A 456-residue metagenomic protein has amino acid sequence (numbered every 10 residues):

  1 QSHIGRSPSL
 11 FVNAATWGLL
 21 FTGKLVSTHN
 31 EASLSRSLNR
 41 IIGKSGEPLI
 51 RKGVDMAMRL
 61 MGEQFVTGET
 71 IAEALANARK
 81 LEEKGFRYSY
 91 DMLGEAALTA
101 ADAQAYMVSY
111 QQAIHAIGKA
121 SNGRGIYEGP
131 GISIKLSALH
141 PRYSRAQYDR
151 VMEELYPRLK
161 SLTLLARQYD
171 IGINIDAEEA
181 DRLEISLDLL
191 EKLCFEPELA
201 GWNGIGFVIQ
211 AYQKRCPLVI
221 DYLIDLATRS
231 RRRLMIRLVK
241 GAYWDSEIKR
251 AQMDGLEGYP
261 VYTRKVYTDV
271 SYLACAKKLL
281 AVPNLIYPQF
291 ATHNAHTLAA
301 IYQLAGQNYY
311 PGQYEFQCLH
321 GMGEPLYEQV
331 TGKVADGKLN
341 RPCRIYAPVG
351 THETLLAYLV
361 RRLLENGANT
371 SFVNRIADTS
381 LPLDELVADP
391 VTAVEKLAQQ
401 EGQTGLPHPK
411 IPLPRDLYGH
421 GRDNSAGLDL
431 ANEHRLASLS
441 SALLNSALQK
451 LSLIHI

Functional and structural regions predicted by a protein language model:
Q1-A426: Positively charged, amphipathic and often flexible ligand-engagement surfaces
R415-S452: Glycine-rich phosphate/pyrophosphate-binding loop and adjacent beta-alpha nucleotide/cofactor-binding cores
I454-I456: Conserved small/polar residues in nucleotide/adenosyl-binding loops
